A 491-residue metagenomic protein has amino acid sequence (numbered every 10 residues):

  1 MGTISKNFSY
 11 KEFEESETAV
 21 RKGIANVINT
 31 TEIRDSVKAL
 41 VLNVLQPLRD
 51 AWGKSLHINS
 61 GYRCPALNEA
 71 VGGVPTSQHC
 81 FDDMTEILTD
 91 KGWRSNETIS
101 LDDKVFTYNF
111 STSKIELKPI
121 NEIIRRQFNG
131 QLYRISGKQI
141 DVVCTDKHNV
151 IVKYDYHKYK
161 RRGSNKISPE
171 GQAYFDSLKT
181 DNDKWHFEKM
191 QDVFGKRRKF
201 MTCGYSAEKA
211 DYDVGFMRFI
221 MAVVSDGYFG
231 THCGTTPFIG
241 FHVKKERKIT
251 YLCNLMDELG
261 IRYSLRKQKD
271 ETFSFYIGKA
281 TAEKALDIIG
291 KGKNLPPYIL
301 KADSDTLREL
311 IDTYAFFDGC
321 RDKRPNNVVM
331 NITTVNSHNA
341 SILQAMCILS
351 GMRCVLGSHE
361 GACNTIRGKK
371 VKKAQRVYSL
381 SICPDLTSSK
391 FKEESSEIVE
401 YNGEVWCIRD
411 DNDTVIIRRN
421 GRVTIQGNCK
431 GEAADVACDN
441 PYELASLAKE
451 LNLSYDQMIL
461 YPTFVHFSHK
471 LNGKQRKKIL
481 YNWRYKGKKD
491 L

Functional and structural regions predicted by a protein language model:
M1-R49, Y485-D490: Extracytoplasmic cell-surface/polysaccharide-interacting catalytic and binding patches
L42-V71, C429: Extended, low-complexity, intrinsically disordered C-terminal regulatory tails of eukaryotic serine/threonine kinases
N59-S60, Q78, S264-Q268, L356-S358 (+1 more regions): Short beta-strand
A66-N68, K118-G130, G357-I382: Beta-rich nucleic-acid/ligand-interaction surfaces
T76-Q78, K430-L491: Catalytic cores and adjacent binding grooves of peptidoglycan-active enzymes
F81-S100: Protein maturation boundaries and topogenic segments
N96, T107, E122-C363, E393-N428: Intein-associated homing endonuclease modules of the LAGLIDADG/DOD-type, together with closely related HINT-family
V142, A280-K291, P384-F391, L444 (+1 more regions): Short, charged/polar, Gly/Pro-enriched secondary-structure boundary elements
